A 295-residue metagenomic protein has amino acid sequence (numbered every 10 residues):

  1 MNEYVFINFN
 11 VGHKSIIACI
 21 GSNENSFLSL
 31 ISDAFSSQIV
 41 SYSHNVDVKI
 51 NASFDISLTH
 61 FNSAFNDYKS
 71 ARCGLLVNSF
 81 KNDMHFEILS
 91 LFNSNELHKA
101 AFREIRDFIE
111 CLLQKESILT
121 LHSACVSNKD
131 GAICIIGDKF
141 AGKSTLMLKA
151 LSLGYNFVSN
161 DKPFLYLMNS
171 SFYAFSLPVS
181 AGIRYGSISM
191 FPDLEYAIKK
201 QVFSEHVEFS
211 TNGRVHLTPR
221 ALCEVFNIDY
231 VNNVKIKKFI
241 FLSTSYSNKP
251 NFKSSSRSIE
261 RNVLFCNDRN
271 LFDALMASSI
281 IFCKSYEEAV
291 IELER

Functional and structural regions predicted by a protein language model:
M1-E96, L293-R295: Long, basic/Gly/Ser/Thr-rich N-terminal segments that mediate initial subcellular attachment or targeting
N2-G12, I16, G21-N23, F27-L30 (+3 more regions): Glycine-rich, often acidic-flanked micro-motifs that create phosphate/phosphodiester-binding or positioning elements
D33-Q38, F108-C111, L153: Conserved short hydrophobic interaction patches
A64-L75, L97, L177-S187, F226: Short N-terminal helix-initiation segments at or just after the protein's N-terminus
F92-K99, I135-D138: Flexible, glycine/proline-enriched loop segments at strand-loop-helix junctions that form or flank small-ligand binding
L97-T120: N-terminal pre-Walker A segment at the start of P-loop NTPase domains
K143: Conserved lysine of the Walker
L146-M147: Post-Walker A alpha-helix
